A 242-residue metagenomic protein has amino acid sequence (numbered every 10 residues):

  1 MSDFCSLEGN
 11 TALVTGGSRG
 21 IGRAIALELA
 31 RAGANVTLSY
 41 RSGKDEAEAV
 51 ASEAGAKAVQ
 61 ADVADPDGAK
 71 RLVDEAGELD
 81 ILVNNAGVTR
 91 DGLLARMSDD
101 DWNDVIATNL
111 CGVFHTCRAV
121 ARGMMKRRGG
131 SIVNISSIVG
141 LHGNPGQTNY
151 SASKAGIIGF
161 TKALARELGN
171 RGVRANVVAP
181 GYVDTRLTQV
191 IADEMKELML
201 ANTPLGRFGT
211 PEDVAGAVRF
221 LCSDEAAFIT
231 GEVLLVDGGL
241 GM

Functional and structural regions predicted by a protein language model:
T11, S18-R19: Conserved glycine-rich cofactor-binding loop
K44, Q60-R71, D99, E212-D213: The beta1-alpha1 cofactor-binding region of Rossmann-like NAD(H)/NADP(H)-dependent oxidoreductases
L93-L94, D101-I106, T188, M199: Substrate-binding pocket helix/loop in short-chain dehydrogenase/reductase
F114, M125, R207-V236, G241: C-terminal substrate-recognition "lid" of short-chain dehydrogenase/reductases
C117, S153, T161: Active-site helix of classical SDR
R122, R166-N170, A227: Alpha-helical segment proximal to the catalytic Tyr-Lys
S137: Residue(s) in the substrate-gating loop at a strand-loop-helix junction that position the organic substrate next
